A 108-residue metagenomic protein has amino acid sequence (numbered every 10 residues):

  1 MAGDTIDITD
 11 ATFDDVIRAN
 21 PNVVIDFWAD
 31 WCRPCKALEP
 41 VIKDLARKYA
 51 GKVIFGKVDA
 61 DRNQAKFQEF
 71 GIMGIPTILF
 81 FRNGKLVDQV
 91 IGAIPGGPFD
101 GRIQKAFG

Functional and structural regions predicted by a protein language model:
M1-G3: N-proximal helix/coil linker or "cap" segments that precede and/or mark the start of modular domains
T5-V23, Q64: A short beta-strand-turn-helix
N20-N22, A37-V58: Conserved helix-turn-beta segment immediately C-terminal to the redox Cys motif in thioredoxin-like folds
P21, W28-W31, G74: Short pre-active-site segment immediately N-terminal to redox-active cysteine/selenocysteine motifs in thiol-based
F27-V41: Conserved redox-active cysteine motifs that mediate thiol-disulfide chemistry, especially di-cysteine Cys-X(1-2)-Cys
V58-F67: Structural microenvironment flanking redox-active thiols in thiol-disulfide oxidoreductases
E69-M73: A short glycine-leucine-enriched loop at secondary-structure breakpoints that most characteristically corresponds
G74, L79-G108: Non-catalytic, surface beta->alpha helical segment in thiol-disulfide oxidoreductase systems
